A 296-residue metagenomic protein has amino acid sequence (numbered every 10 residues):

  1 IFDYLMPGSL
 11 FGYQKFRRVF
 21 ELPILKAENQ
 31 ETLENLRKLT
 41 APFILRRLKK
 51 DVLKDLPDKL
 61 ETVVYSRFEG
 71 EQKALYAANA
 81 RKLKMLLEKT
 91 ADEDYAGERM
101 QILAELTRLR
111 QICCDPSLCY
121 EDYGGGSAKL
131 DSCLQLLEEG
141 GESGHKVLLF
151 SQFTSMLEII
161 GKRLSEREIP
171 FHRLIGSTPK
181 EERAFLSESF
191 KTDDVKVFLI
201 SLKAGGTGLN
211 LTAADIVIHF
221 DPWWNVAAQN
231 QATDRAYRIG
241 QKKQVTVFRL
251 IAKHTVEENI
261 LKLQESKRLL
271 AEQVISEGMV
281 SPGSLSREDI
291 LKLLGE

Functional and structural regions predicted by a protein language model:
I1-F16, L53-R81, E182, V197-S281 (+1 more regions): SF2 helicase/translocase ATPase core recognition
I1-K50, Q241: Conserved P-loop NTPase motor "coupling/switch" region that bridges the ATPase
I1-Y4, N35, L39, F43 (+6 more regions): Generic recognition of well-ordered alpha-helical segments
F2-L5, F20, F43-I44, C113 (+10 more regions): Hydrophobic aliphatic residues
G8, L83, I112-P116: A short secondary-structure junction motif
I44-K49, R110, K129, R183 (+2 more regions): Short, cationic motifs built from Arg/Lys/His that form the positively charged side of catalytic pockets
K54-A77, T90-L209, V280, S284-E296: Conserved Helicase C-terminal RecA-like lobe
K82-E88: Cytochrome P450 catalytic domain signature, combining two hallmark sequence patches
